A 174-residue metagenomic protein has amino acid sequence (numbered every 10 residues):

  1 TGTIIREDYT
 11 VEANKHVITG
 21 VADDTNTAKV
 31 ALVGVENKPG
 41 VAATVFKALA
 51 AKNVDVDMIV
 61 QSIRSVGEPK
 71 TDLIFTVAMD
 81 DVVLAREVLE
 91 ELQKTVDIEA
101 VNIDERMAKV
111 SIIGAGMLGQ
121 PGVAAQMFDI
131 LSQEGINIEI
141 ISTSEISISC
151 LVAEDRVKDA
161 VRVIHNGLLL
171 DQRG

Functional and structural regions predicted by a protein language model:
T1-G174: C-terminal catalytic "cap/lid" subdomain
